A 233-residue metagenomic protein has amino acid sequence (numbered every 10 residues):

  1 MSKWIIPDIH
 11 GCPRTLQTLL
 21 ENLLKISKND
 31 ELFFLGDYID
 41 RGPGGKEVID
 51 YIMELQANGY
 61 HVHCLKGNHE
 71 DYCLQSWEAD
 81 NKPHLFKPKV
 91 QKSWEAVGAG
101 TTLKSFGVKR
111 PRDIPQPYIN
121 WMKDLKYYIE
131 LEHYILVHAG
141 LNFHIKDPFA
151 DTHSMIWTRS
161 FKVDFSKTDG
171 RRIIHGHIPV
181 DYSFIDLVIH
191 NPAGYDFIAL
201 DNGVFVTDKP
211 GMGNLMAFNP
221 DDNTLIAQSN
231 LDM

Functional and structural regions predicted by a protein language model:
M1-Y51: N-terminal active-site segment of His-dependent metallophosphoesterases
I5, L32-F34, C64-L65, I135 (+2 more regions): Residue-level marker for buried hydrophobic side chains located in beta-strands that build the well-ordered beta-sheet
D8, D37, G67-N68, H177 (+1 more regions): Active-site glycine-centered loops adjacent to acidic/histidine catalytic or metal-binding residues that shape
H10-G11, D40, D71, L141 (+2 more regions): Short, glycine/acidic-enriched loop or turn micro-motifs at the edges of active sites
K25-K28, N58, I129-L131: Glycine-rich phosphate-binding loop signature in dinucleotide/nucleotide-binding domains
R41-K126, K162-V163: Active-site neighborhood of divalent metal-dependent phosphoester bond hydrolases
S93-G213, L231: Acidic, His/Gly-enriched loop-helix segments that form or flank divalent-metal centers in metallo-dependent hydrolases
N214-M233: Short, basic/aromatic-enriched C-terminal tail that caps enzymatic domains
